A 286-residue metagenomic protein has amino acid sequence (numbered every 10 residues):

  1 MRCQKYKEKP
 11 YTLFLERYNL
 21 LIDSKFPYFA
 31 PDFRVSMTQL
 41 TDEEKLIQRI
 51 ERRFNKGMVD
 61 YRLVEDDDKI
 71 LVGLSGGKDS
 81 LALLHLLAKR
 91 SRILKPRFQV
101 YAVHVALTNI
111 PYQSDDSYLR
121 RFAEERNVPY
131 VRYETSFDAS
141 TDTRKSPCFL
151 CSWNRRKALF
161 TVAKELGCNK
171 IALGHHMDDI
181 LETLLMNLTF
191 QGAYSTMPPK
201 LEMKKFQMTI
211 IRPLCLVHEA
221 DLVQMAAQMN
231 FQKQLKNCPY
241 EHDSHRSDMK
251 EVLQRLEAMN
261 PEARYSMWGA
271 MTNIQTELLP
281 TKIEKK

Functional and structural regions predicted by a protein language model:
Y6, Y11-F14, Y18, F26-F29 (+1 more regions): Aromatic (phenylalanine/tyrosine) cluster motif
K25-F29, F33-L185, F190, A220-Q228: ATP-dependent adenylation/nucleotidyltransferase module used to activate substrates
L63, H242, E257-P261, T276: Alpha-helix boundary/capping and short turn/kink residues
R90, S146-A158, Q191-T196, D248-Y265: Short, structured secondary-structure boundary patches
Q99, K170, D178-A258: Catalytic subdomain that performs nucleotidyl-dependent activation
L107-N109, F137-A139, L201, V217 (+2 more regions): Residue-level detector of flexible, active-site-proximal loop/helix-junction positions within diverse enzyme catalytic
E262-K286: A short, charged, Gly/Pro-tolerant segment at domain boundaries
